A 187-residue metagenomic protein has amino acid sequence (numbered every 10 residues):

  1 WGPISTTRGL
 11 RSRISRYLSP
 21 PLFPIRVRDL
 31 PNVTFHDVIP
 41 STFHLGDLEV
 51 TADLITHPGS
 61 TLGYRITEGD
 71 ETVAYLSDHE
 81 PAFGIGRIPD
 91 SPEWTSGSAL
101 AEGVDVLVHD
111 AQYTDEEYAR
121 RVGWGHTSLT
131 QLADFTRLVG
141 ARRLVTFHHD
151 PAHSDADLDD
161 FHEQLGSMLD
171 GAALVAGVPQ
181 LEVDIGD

Functional and structural regions predicted by a protein language model:
W1-R87, G97-S98, A156-D187: Binuclear metal-dependent hydrolase catalytic cores
A82-V178: Cap/insert and terminal regions of metallo-dependent hydrolase folds
